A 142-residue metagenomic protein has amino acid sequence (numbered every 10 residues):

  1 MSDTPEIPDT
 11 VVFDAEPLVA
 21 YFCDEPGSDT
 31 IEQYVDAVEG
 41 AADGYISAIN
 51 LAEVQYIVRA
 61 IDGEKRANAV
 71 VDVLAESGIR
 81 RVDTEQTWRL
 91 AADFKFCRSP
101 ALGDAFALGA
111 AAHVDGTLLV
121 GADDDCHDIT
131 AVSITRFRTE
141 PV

Functional and structural regions predicted by a protein language model:
M1-I46, R59-A69: Short, well-structured N-terminal submotif of metal-dependent ribonuclease cores
M1-P5, T10, R80, L108 (+1 more regions): Acidic, PIN/NYN-like endoribonuclease modules and their adjacent C-terminal/linker elements
F13, Y45-I46, V82, L102 (+1 more regions): Short beta-strand scaffold positions
P17, N50, Q86-T87, F106-A107 (+1 more regions): Alpha-helix capping/helix-boundary segments
E53-V54, V73, L90: A general alpha-helix detector
Y56-R59, A112: Short glycine/serine- and small hydrophobic-enriched flexible loop segments
R80-L118: Active-site neighborhoods of divalent-metal-dependent phosphate/nucleic-acid chemistry enzymes
